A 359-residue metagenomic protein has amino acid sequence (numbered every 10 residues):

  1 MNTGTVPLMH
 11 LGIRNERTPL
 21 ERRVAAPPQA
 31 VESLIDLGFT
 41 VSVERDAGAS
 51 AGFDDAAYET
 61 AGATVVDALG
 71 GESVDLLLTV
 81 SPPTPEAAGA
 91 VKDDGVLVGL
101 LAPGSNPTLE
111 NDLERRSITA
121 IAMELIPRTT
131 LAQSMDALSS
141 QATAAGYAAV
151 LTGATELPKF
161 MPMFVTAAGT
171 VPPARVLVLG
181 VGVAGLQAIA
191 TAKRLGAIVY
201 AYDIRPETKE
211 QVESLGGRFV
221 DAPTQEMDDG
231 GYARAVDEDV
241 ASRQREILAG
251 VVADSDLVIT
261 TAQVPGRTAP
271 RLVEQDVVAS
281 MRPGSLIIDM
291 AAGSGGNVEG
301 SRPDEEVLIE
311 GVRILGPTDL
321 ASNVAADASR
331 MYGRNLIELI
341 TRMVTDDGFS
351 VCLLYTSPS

Functional and structural regions predicted by a protein language model:
N2-D112, R116: An N-terminal-biased, well-structured beta-alpha scaffold segment characteristic of Rossmann-like dinucleotide-binding
H10, G89-A174: Glycine/serine-rich phosphate-binding loop and adjoining beta1-alpha1 elements at the start of nucleotide-handling
N15, L20-D36, S42-V43, F164-V251: Glycine-rich phosphate/diphosphate-binding loop of Rossmann-like nucleotide-binding domains
E21-A25, A87-G89, V264-V273, V298-E299: Glycine/threonine-rich flexible loop motifs
T64-G71, P83, G230-L257, A262-Q275: A structured beta-alpha segment of the ubiquitous adenosine-cofactor-binding alpha/beta core
P82, G104, A144, G182-V183: Residue-level detector of alpha-helix initiation sites
S105-A122, I126, V277, M281 (+1 more regions): Rossmann-fold NAD(P)-binding glycine/threonine-rich loop
Y355-S359: Conserved small/polar residues in nucleotide/adenosyl-binding loops
